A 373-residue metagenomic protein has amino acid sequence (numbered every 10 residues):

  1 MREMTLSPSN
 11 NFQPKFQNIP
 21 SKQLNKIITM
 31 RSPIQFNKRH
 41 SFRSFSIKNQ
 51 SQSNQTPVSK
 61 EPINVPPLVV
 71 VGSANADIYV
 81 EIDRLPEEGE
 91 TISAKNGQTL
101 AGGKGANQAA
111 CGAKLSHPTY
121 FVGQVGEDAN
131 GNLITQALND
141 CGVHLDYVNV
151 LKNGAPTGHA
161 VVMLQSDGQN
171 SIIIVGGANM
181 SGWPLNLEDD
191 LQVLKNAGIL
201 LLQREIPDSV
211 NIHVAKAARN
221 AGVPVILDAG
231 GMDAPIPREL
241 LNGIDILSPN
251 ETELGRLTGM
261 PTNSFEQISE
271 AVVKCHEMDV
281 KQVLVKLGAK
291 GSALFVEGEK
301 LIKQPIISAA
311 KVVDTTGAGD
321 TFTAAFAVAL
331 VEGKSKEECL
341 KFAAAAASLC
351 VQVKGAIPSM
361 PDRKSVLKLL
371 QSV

Functional and structural regions predicted by a protein language model:
M1-V69, A234-P235, E239, F265-V373: Conserved phosphate-binding/catalytic region of the ribokinase-like
K48-S53, M180-L185, I226-M232: Short gly/ser/thr-rich secondary-structure transition/capping motifs
V65-L68, A76, I82-T99, C111-I199 (+2 more regions): Conserved N-terminal subdomain of the carbohydrate kinase-like
V69, Y120, L201, I226-D228 (+2 more regions): Structural detector of well-ordered beta-strand residues that form the stable sheet scaffold of enzyme domains
N75-G89, I134-Q136, I246, A293-P305 (+1 more regions): Acidic-glycine-rich active-site phosphate/pyrophosphate-binding loop
G112, N250, G319: Short, conserved phosphate/pyrophosphate- and ester-handling motifs at nucleotide-, phospho-/glycolipid
N186-E188, Q192-V273, G288-S292: Conserved beta-alpha-beta core of the PfkB/ribokinase-like small-molecule kinase fold
